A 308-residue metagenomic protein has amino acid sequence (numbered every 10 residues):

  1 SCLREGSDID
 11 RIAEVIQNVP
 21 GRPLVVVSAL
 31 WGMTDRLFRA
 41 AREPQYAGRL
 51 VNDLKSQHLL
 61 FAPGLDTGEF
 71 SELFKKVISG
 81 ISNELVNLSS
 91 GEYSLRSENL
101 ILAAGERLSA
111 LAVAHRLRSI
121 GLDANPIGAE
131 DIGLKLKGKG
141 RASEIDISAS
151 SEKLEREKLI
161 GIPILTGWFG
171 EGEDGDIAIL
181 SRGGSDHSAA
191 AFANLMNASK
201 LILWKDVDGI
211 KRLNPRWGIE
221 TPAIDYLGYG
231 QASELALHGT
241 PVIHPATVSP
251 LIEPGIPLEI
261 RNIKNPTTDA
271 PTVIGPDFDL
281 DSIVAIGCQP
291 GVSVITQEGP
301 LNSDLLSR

Functional and structural regions predicted by a protein language model:
S1-I243, V248: Nucleotide/pyrophosphate-binding catalytic subdomain
A40, R261, I274-G275: Short beta-strand-to-turn element immediately C-terminal to the catalytic PLP-Schiff-base lysine in fold type I
E130, R261-N265: Acidic carboxylate-rich catalytic motifs and surrounding loops in phosphoryl-/glycosyl-chemistry enzymes
L134-A142, N265-S282: Self-splicing inteins and homing endonuclease
L251: Acidic-aromatic/histidine active-site loop/patch
L258: Binding-interface segments
P271-R308: A conserved regulatory-domain signal marking ACT and ACT-like small-molecule sensing domains and adjacent regulatory
